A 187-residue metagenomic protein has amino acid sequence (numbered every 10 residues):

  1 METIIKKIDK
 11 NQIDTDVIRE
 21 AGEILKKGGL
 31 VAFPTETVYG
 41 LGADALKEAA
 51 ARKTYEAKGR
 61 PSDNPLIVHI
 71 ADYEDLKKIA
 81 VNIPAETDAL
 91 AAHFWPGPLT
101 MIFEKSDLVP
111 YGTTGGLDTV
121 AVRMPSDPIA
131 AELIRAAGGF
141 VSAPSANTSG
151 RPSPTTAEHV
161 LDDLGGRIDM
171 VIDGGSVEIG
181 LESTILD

Functional and structural regions predicted by a protein language model:
M1-D187: Active-site-adjacent structural elements in enzyme catalytic cores
